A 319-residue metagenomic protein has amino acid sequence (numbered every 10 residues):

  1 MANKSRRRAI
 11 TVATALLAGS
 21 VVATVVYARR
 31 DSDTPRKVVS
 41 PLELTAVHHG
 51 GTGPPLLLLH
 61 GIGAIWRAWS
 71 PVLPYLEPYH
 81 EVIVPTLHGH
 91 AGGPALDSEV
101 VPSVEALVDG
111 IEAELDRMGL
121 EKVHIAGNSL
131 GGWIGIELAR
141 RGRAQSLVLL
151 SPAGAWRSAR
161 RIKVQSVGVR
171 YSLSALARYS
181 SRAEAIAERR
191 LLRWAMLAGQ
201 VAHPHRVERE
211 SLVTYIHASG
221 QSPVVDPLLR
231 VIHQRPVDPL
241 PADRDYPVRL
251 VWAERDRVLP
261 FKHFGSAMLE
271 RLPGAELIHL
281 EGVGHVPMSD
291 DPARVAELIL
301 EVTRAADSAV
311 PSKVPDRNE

Functional and structural regions predicted by a protein language model:
S5-R29: Hydrophobic alpha-helical topogenic segments used for membrane insertion/localization
H48-P94: Conserved HGGG/HGGXW glycine-rich cap/lid loop of the alpha/beta-hydrolase fold
E105-V123: Conserved acidic catalytic loop of the alpha/beta-hydrolase fold
G127, G131, G135: Gly/Ala-rich beta-loop-alpha elbow adjacent to hydrolase catalytic centers
A144-Y179: Flexible "cap/lid" loop of the alpha/beta hydrolase fold
A183-A242: Conserved alpha/beta-hydrolase catalytic His-Asp/Glu region
D245-V283: Conserved loop-alpha-helix segment in the C-terminal half of the alpha/beta-hydrolase fold that carries the catalytic
L272-E319: Catalytic active-site module of serine/aspartate enzymes centered on a nucleophile-bearing elbow/loop
